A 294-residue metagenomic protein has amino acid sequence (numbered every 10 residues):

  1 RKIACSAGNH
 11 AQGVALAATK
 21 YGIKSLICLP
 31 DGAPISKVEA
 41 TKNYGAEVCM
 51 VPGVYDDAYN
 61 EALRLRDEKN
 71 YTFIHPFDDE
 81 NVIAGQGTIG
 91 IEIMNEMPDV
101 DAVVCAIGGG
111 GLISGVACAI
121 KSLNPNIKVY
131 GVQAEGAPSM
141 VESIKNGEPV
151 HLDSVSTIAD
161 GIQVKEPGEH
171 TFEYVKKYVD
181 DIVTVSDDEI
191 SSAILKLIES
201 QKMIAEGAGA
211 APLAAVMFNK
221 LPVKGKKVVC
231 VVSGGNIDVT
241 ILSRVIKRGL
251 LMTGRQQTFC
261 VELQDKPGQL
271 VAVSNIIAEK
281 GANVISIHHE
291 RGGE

Functional and structural regions predicted by a protein language model:
R1-L29, D99-L112, V228-V231: A short, small-residue-rich loop immediately preceding and capping a beta-strand
G8, A18, T41, I74 (+10 more regions): Buried hydrophobic positions in well-ordered alpha/beta secondary-structure cores of metabolic enzymes
A11-K24, G115-N124, A214-P222: Alpha-helix C-terminal capping segments
L26-A102, Q133-T184, E189: Small/polar-residue-rich loop-to-helix segments that shape phosphate-bearing ligand pockets
D78, I107-G111, Q133-P138, I158 (+6 more regions): Glycine-rich beta-alpha junction loops
G168-K226, I285: Active-site-adjacent helical/loop segments in soluble small-molecule enzymes
M217-K247: Catalytic phosphate/nucleotide-handling subdomain of diverse soluble enzymes
V239-E294: A conserved regulatory-domain signal marking ACT and ACT-like small-molecule sensing domains and adjacent regulatory
